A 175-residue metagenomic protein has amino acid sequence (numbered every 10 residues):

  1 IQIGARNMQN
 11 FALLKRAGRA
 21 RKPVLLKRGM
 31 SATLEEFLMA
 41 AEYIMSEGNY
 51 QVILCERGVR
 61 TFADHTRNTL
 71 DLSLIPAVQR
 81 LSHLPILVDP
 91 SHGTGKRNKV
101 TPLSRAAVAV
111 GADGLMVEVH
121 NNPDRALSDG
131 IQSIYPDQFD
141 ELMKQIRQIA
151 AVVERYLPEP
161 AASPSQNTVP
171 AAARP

Functional and structural regions predicted by a protein language model:
I1-F11, P23-L34, I53-R57, H65-T66: Catalytic beta/alpha-barrel core
G4-Q9, A109-Q132: Glycine-rich phosphate-binding active-site loops on the catalytic face of alpha/beta enzymes
N7-R19, V153: Active-site loop-to-helix "anion-binding N-cap" substructures in soluble metabolic enzymes
G18, A41-M45, P76-S82, M143 (+1 more regions): Surface-exposed amphipathic alpha-helices with a cationic face
Y43-V110: Active-site/ligand-binding-proximal alpha/beta "capping" segment
N122-R155: C-terminal helical cap(s) of enzyme catalytic domains, especially alpha/beta-barrels
M143-P175: Surface-exposed amphipathic alpha-helical tracts and adjacent flexible/coil segments at the periphery of soluble enzymes
